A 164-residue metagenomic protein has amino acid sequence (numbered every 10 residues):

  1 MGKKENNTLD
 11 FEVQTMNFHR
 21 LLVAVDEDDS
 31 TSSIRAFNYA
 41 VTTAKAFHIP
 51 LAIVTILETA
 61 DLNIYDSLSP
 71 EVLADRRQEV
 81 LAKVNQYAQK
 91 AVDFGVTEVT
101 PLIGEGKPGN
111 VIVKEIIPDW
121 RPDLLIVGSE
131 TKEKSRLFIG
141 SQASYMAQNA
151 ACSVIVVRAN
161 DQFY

Functional and structural regions predicted by a protein language model:
M1-M16, V92-L125, Y164: Structural beta-alpha unit
E12-S67, F94, N149: Small/aliphatic-rich secondary-structure junction motif
V41, K114, S144: Active-site phosphate/pyrophosphate- and oxyanion-stabilizing loops and adjacent acidic/basic residues in soluble
A52-V54, T100-G104, I155: General small-molecule cofactor/ligand-binding pocket signal
S69-V72, I117-W120, A143-Y145: Short, hinge-like loop/turn segments at secondary-structure boundaries
P70-A82: A short acidic, glycine-rich active-site loop that binds or catalyzes chemistry on phosphate/adenosine moieties
L124-N149, Q162-Y164: Glycine-rich, Arg-bearing micro-motifs that act as flexible, cationic patches
N149-A159: Short, acidic/small-residue loops that bind anionic groups at enzyme active sites
